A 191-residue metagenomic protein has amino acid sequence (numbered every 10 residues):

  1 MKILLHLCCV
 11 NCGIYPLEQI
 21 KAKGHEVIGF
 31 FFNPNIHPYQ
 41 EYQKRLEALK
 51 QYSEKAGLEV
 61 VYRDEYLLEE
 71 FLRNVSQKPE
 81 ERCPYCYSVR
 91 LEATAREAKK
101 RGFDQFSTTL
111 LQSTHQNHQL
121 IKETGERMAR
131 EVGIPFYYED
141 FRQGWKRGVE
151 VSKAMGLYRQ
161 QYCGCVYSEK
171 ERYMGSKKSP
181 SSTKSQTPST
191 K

Functional and structural regions predicted by a protein language model:
M1-S185, T190-K191: Nucleotide-activated chemistry modules centered on ATP-dependent adenylation/adenylyltransferase
